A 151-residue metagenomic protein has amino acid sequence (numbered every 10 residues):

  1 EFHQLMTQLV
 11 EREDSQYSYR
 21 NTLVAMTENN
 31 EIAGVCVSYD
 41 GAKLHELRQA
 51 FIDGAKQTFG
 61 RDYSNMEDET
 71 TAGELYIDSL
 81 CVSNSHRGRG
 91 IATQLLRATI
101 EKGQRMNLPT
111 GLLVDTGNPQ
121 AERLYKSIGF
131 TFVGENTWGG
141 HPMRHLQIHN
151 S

Functional and structural regions predicted by a protein language model:
E1-T22, T27-E28: Active-site rim helix/loop that mediates acceptor-substrate recognition in acyltransferases
R20-T22, A72, I77, P109 (+1 more regions): Short coil/loop residues immediately preceding or within conserved phosphate-binding loops of NTP-utilizing enzyme
V24, E31-D40, Y76, C81: Conserved beta-strand in the GNAT
Y39-L75, S79: Conserved acyl-donor/pantetheine-binding loop and adjacent beta-alpha core of acyl/acetyltransferases and related
G41-K43, G111-L113, K126, T131-H145: Conserved catalytic-core motifs of GNAT/GCN5-like acyltransferases
G73-L75, R87, G103-T116: Conserved GNAT acetyl-CoA-binding A-motif
V82, G88-E101, R123-S127: Conserved acetyl-CoA-binding loop-helix of GNAT-fold acetyltransferases
A92, L96, N118-A121, W138-R144: Short glycine/proline-centered loop/turn elements that form peptide/ligand docking sites
